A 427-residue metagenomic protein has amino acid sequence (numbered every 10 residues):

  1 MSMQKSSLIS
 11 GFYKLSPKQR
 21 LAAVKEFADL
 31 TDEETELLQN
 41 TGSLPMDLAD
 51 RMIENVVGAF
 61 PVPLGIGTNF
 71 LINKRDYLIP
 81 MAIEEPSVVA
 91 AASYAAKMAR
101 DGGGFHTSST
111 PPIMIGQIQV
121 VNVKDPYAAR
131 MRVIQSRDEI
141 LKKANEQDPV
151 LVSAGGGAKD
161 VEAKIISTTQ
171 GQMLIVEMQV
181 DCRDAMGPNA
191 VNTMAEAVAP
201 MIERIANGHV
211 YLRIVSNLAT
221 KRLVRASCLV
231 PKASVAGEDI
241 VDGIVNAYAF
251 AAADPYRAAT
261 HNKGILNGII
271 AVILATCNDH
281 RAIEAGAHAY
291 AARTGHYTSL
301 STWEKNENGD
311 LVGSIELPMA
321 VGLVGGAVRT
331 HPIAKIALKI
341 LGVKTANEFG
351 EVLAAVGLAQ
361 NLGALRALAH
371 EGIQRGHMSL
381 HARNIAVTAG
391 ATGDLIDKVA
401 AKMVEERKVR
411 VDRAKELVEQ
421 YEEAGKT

Functional and structural regions predicted by a protein language model:
M1-Y77, E85, F105-I113, I396-D397 (+2 more regions): Acidic/polar, glycine-rich intrinsically disordered N-terminal extensions of enzymes
S2-D50, D76, S93, K97-R100 (+13 more regions): Alpha/propeptide regions of enzymes that mature by internal proteolysis
T35-L38, G104-T110, Q147-D160, I205-N217 (+7 more regions): Flexible, glycine/charged-enriched surface loops at secondary-structure junctions
A49-M52, G58-G171, I175-Q179, K426: Small-residue-rich
P63-V88, R183-V191, A252-N278, G357-R366 (+1 more regions): Conserved phosphate/anionic-ligand binding catalytic regions in large, soluble enzymes, centered on
G102-I134, A249, A291-A354, Q360: A structural-propensity feature for long, helix-poor, extended segments
D184-M186, V191-I333: Glycine-rich anion/phosphate-binding loop at the beta-strand->alpha-helix junction
L311, P318-T427: Catalytic-core signal marking the mid-to-C-terminal active-site face
